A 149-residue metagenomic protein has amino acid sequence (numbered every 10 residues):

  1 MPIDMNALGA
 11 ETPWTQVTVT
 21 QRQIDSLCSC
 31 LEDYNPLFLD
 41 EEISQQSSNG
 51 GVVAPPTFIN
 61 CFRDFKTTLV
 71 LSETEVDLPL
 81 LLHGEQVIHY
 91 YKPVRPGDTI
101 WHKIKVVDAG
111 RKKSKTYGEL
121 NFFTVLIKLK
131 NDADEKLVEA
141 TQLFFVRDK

Functional and structural regions predicted by a protein language model:
M1-E85: Hot-dog-fold acyl-thioester-processing enzymes
M1-M5, P93-K149: HotDog/MaoC-like acyl-thioester-processing domains
N60-C61, H89, L143-F145: Residues in well-ordered beta-strands of folded domains
L81-Y90, V107-A109: Short acidic (Asp/Glu) patches
